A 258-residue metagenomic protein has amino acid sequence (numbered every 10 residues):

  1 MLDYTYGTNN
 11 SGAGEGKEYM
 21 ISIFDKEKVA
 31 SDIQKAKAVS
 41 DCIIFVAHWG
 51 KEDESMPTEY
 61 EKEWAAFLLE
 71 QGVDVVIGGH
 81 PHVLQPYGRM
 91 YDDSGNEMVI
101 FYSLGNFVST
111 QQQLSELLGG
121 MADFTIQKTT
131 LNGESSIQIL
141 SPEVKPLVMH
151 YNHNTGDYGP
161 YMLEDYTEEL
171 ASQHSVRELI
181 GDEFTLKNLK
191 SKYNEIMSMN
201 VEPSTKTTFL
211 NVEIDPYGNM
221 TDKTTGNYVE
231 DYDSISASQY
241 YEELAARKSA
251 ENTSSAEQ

Functional and structural regions predicted by a protein language model:
M1-N252, A256-Q258: Acidic, metal/ion-coordinating pockets
